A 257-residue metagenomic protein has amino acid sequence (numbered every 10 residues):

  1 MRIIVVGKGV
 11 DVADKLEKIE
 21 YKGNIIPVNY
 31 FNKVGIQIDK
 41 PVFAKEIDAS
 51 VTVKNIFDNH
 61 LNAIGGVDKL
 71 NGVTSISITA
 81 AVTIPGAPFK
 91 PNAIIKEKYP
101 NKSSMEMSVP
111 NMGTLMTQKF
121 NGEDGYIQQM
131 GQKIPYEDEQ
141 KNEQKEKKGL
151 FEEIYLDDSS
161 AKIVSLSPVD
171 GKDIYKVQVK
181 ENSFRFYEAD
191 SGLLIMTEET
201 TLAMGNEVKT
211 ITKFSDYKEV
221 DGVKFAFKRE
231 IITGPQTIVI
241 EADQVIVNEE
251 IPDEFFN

Functional and structural regions predicted by a protein language model:
M1-R2, T74, E123, D173 (+2 more regions): Envelope-exposed proteins and targeting segments
M1-V51: C-terminal regions of mature proteins
V6-V10, Y21, K33, T83 (+6 more regions): Solvent-exposed coil/turn segments that connect beta secondary-structure elements in extracytoplasmic/periplasmic
D11-D14, G86-K90, N111-T117, K133-P135 (+2 more regions): Short, surface-exposed beta-strand/loop "edge" segments at domain boundaries and coil↔beta transitions
A49, N62, N121-S183, T201-V208 (+1 more regions): Flexible, processing/modification-adjacent segments and terminal tails in exported/periplasmic/extracellular proteins
N55-Q132, S160-S165: N-terminal mature ectodomain segment of secretory-pathway/periplasmic proteins
P110-N111, D170-N257: Gly/Pro-enriched, hydrophobic low-complexity segments that function as extracytoplasmic propeptides/linkers
